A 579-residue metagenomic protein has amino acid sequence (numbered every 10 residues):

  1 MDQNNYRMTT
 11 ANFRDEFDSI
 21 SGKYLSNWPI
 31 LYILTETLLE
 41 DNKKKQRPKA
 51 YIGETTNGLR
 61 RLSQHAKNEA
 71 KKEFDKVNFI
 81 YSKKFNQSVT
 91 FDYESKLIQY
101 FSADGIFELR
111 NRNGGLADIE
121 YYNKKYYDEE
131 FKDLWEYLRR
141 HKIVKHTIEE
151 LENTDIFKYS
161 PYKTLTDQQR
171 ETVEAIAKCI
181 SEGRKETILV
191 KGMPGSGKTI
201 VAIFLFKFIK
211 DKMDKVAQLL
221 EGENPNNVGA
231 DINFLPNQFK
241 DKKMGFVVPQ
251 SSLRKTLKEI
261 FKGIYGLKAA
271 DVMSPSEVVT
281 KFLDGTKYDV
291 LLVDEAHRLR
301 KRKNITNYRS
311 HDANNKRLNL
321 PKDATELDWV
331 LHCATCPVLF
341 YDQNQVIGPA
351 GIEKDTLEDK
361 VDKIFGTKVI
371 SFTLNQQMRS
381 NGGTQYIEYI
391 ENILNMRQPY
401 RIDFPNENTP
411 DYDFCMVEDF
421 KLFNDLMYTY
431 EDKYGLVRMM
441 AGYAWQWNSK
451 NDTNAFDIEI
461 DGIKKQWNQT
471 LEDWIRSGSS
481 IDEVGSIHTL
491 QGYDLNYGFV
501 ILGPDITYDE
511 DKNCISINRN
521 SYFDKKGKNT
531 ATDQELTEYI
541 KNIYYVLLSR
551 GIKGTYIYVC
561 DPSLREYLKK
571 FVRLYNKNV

Functional and structural regions predicted by a protein language model:
M1-R60: GIY-YIG nuclease catalytic motif and its immediate N-terminal context
P29-L31, N42, N57-I143: Structure-specific nucleic-acid interaction/processing domains
P161-E186: N-terminal pre-P-loop "Q-motif" helix
K198: Conserved lysine of the Walker
V201, L205: Hydrophobic positions on the alpha1 helix immediately C-terminal to the Walker A/P-loop
L292-S371: Signature of the SF2 helicase/ATPase Hel1-core->accessory helical subdomain module
C336-V338, E483-I487, Q491-V579: C-terminal accessory regions
A350-E353, F365-C514: Conserved helicase/translocase motor-coupling segment
